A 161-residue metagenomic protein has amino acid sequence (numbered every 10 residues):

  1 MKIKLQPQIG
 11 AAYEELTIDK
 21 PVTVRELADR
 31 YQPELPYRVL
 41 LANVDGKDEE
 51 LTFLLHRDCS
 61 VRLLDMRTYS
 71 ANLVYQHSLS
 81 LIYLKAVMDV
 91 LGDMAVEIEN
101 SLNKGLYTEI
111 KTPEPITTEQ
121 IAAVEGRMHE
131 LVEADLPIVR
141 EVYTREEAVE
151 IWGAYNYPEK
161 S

Functional and structural regions predicted by a protein language model:
M1-S80, L84-A86, L91-G105, G126-E130: Ubiquitin-like/PB1-type beta-grasp interaction modules and other compact soluble beta-rich domains
L102, T112-S161: Non-catalytic interaction/regulatory segments
